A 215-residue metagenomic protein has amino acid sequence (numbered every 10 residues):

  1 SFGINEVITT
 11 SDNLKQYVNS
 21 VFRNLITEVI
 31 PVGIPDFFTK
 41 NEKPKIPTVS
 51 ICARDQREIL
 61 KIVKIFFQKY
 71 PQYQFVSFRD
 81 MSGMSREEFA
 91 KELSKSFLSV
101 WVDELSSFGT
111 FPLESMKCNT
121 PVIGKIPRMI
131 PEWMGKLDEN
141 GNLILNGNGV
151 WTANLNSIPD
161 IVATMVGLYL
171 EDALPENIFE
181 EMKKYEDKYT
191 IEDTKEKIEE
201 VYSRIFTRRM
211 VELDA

Functional and structural regions predicted by a protein language model:
S1-V7: Membrane-proximal helix-turn-helix segments that form the acceptor-binding/catalytic region of lipid-linked
T9-T10, T152: Short beta-strand scaffold positions
T10, I30, K125-I126: Generic beta-sheet signal
D12, Q16-V21, V32-F89: Conserved catalytic-core segment of nucleotide-activated headgroup transferases in glycan assembly
K91-S107, T120: Acidic donor-binding loop of glycosyltransferase active sites
E104, T110-K188: Catalytic binding pocket for nucleotide-activated donors in carbohydrate/polymer assembly enzymes
T164, D187-A215: C-terminal alpha-helical cap of glycosyltransferases
